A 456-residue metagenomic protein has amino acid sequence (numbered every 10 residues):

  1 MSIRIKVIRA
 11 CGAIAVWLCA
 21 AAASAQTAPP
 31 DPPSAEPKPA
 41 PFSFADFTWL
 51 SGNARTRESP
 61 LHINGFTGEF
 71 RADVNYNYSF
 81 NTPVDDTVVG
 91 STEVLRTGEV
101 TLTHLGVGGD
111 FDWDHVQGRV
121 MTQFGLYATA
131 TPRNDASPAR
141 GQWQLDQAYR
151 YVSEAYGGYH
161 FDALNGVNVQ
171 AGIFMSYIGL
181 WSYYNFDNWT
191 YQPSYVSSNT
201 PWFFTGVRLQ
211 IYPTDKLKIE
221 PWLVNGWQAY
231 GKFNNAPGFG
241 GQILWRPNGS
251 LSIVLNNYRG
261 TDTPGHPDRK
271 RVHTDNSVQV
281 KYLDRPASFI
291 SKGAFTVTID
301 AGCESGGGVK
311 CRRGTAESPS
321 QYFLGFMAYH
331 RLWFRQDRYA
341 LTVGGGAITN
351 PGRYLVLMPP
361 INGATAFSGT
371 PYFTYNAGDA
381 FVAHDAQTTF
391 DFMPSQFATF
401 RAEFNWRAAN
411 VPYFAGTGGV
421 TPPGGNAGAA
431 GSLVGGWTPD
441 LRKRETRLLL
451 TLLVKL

Functional and structural regions predicted by a protein language model:
M1-I3, W17-D85, L433, L456: N-terminal periplasmic/intermembrane-space "pro-region" immediately following the signal or transit peptide
A28-P29, P39-P41, T131, R140-L145 (+3 more regions): Outer-membrane beta-barrel pore domains
F47, N81-L95, T129-Y156, H160-W245 (+3 more regions): Surface-exposed coil loops of outer-membrane beta-barrel proteins
G52, F66, V74, L102-V107 (+10 more regions): Hydrophobic, lipid-facing positions within transmembrane beta-strands of outer-membrane proteins
N53-G68, N81, D114-G118, D162-V167 (+6 more regions): Short loop/turn motifs that connect adjacent beta-strands in outer-membrane beta-barrel proteins
L61, V74, G109-W113, Y159-F161 (+7 more regions): Residue-level signature of outer-membrane beta-barrel architecture
L61-F66, N77-L102, P423-D440: Surface-exposed strand-loop-strand hairpins of Gram-negative outer-membrane beta-barrel proteins
A72-Y78, V120-F124, A171-M175, P221-N225 (+5 more regions): Transmembrane beta-barrel strands of outer-membrane/channel proteins
